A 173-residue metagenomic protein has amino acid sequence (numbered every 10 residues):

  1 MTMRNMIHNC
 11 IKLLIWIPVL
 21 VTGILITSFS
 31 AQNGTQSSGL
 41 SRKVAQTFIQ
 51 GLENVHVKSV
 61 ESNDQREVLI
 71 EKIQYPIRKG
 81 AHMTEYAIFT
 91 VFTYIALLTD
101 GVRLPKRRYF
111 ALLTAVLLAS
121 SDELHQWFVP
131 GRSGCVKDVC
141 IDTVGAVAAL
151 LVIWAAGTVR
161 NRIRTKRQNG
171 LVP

Functional and structural regions predicted by a protein language model:
T2-E85: "…centered on the first transmembrane helix and the immediately adjacent amphipathic helix/loop
W16, R108-L113, V139-C140: Hydrophobic alpha-helical transmembrane segments
T22-I26, A115-D122: Alpha-helical transmembrane segments of multi-pass membrane proteins
Y75-V91, V136-V144: Membrane-interface loop-to-helix entry segments
E85-T99, V144-R160: Membrane-interfacial alpha-helical segments at the cytosolic side of multi-pass membrane proteins
D100-K106: Membrane-interface helix-boundary motifs at transmembrane edges
A119-T143: Interfacial helix-loop-helix junctions of multi-pass membrane proteins
T165-P173: Short, charged juxtamembrane terminal tails flanking transmembrane helices
